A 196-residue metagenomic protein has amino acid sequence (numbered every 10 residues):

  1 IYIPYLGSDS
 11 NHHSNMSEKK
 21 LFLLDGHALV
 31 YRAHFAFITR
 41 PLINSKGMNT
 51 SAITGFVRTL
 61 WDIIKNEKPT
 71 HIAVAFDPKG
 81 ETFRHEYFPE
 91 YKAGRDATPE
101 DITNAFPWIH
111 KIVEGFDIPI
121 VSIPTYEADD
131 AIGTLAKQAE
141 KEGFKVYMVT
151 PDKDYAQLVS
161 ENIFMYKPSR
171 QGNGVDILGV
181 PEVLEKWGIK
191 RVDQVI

Functional and structural regions predicted by a protein language model:
I1-Y2: Compositionally biased low-complexity segments enriched in histidine and/or tyrosine
H12-S14: Low-complexity, intrinsically disordered segments with a bias for serine/threonine
M16-A73, D77, F83-F88: Non-catalytic, usually N-terminal nucleic-acid engagement modules in DNA/RNA processing proteins
S17-E18, T39-I43, A93-I196: Extended two-metal-dependent nuclease catalytic cores across DNA- and RNA-processing enzymes
G26-H27, A75-P78, T150-K153, S169: A short beta-strand-to-loop transition that corresponds to the Sensor-1 phosphate-sensing loop of AAA+ P-loop ATPases
